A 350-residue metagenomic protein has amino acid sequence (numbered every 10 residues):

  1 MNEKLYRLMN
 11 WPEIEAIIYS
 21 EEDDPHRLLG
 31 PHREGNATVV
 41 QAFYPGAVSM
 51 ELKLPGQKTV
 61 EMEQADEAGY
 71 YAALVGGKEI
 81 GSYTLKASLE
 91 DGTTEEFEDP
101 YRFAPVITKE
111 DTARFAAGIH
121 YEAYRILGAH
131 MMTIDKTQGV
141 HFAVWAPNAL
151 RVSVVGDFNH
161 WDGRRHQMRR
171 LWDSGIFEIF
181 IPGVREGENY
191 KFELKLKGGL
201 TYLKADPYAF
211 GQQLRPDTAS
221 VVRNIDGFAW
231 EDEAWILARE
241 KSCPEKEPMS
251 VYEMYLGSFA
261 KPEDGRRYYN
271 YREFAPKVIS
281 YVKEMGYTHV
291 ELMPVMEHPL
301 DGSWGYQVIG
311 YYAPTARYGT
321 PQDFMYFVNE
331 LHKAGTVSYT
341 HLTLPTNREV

Functional and structural regions predicted by a protein language model:
M1-G35, V60, A65-A146, L171-E253 (+2 more regions): The feature marks proteins involved in alpha-glucan
F43-S49, W145-R151: Short proline/glycine-enriched turn/loop motifs at strand-loop junctions of beta-rich domains
L54-T59, E90, D157-W161, K197: Change "in extracellular beta-sheet-rich domains … of secreted and cell-surface proteins" to "in beta-sheet-rich domains
R239-S242, A275-G286: Short amphipathic alpha-helices and their capping/turn segments at secondary-structure boundaries
K261, R266-Y269, Y281-Y326: Aromatic-lined carbohydrate-binding/catalytic grooves of carbohydrate-active enzymes
L331-S338: Conserved beta-strand->loop/alpha-helix structural units within folded catalytic cores of enzymes with alpha/beta
T340-T346: Conserved small/polar residues in nucleotide/adenosyl-binding loops
